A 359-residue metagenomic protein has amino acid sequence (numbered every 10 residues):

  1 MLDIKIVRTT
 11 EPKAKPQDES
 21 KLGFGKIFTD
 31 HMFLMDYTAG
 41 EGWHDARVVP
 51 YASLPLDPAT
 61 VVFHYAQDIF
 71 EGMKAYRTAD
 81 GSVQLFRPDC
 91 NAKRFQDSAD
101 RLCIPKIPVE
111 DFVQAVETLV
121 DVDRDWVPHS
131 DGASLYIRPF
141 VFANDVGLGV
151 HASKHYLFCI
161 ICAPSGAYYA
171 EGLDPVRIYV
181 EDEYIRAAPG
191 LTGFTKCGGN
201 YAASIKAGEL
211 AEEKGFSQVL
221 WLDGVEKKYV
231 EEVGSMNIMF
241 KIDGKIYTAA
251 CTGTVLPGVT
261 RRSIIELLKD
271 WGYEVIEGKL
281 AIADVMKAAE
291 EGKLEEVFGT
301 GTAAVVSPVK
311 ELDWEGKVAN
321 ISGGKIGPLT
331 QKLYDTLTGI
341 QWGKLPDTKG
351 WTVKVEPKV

Functional and structural regions predicted by a protein language model:
M1-L119, F140, G147-V359: Helix-start/capping segments and mature chain N-termini
V109-D111, L119-G132: Charged, gly/pro-rich active-site loop segments
P128-R138, F142: Extended, Lys/Arg-enriched charged tracts that mediate electrostatic binding to polyanionic substrates
